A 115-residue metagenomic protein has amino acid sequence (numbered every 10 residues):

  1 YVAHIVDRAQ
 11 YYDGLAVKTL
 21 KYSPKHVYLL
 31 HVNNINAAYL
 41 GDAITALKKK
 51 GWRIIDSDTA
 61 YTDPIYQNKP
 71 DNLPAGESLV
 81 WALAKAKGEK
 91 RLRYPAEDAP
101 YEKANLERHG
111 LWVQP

Functional and structural regions predicted by a protein language model:
Y1-Y22, N36-Y39, A43: Alpha-helical scaffold elements lining the catalytic groove of polysaccharide deacetylases
K25-L29: Structural preference for beta-strand elements that scaffold enzyme active sites
N34-P115: C-terminal domain-boundary segment and adjacent tail
